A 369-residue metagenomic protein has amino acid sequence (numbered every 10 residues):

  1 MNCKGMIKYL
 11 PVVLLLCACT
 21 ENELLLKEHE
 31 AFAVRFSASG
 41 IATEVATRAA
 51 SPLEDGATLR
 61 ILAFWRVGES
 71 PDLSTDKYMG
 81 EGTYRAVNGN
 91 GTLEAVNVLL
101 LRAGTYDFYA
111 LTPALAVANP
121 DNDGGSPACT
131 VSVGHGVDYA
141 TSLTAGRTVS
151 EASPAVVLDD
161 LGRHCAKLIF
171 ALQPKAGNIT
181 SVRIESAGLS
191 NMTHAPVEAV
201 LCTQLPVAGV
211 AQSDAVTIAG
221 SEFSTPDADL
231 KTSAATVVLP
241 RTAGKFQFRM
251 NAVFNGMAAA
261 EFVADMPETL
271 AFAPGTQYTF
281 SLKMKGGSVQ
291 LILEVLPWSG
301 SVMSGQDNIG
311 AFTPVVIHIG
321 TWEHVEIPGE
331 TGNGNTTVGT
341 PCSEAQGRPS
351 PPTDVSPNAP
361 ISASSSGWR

Functional and structural regions predicted by a protein language model:
N2-G5, C19-R369: Sec-type signal peptide cleavage vicinity
K4-V12: Sec-dependent signal peptide recognition, specifically the positively charged N-region followed immediately by
